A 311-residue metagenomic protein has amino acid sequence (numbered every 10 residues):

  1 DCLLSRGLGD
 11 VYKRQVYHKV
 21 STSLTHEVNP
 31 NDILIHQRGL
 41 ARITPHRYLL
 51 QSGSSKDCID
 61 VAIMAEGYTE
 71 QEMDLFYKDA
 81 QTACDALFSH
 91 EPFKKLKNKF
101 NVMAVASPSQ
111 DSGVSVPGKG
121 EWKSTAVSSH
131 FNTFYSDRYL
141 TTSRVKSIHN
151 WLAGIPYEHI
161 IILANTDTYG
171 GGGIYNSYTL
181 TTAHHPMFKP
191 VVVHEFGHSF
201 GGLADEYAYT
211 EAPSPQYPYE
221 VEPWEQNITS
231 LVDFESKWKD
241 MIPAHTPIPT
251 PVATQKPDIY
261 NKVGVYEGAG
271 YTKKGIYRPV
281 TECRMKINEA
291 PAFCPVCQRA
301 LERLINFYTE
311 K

Functional and structural regions predicted by a protein language model:
D1-Y12: Single conserved hydrophobic/aromatic residue that forms the stacking wall/gate of nucleotide- or nucleobase-binding
K13-R14, H18-H149: Propeptide-to-catalytic entry region of secreted or membrane-anchored zinc metalloproteases
G53-D57, K94-K97, L152-Y157, I174 (+3 more regions): Extracellular/periplasmic catalytic domains that process cell-envelope and extracellular macromolecules
G67-E70, P108-S112, T166-G170, P186-F188 (+2 more regions): Solvent-exposed loop/turn segments at secondary-structure junctions within structured extracellular/periplasmic domains
L75, G172-V193: Short pre-active-site segment immediately N-terminal to the catalytic Zn-binding motif
G113-V116, S143-T179: Catalytic zinc-binding patch centered on the HExxH motif and its immediate surroundings that defines zinc-dependent
K189-E206: Active-site recognition of the HExxH zinc-binding catalytic motif
Y207-K311: Replace "(M1/M4/M9/M12/WLM)" with "(e.g., M1/M4/M8/M9/M12/M26/WLM)" and add "not limited to" to clarify scope
